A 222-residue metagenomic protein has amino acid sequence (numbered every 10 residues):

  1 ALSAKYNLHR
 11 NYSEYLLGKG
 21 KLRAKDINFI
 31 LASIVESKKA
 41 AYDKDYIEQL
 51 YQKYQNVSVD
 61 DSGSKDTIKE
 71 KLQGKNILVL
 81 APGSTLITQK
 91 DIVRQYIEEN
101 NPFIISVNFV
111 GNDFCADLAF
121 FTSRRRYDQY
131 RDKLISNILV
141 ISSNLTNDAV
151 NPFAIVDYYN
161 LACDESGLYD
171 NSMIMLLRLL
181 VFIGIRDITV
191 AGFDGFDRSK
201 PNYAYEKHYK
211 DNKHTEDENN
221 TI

Functional and structural regions predicted by a protein language model:
A1-I222: Metal-ion/cofactor- or nucleotide/acyl-coenzyme-handling active-site neighborhoods
